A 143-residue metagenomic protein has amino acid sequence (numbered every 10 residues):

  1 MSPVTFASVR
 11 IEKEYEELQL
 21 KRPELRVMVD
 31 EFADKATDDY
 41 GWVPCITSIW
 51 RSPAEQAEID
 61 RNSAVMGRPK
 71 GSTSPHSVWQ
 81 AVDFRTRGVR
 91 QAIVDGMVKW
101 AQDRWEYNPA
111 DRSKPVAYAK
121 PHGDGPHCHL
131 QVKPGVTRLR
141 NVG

Functional and structural regions predicted by a protein language model:
M1-C45: Active-site acidic/histidine clusters and adjacent loop/turn architecture that either coordinate catalytic ions
M1-E17, R61-D83: Short, conserved helix/loop micro-motifs enriched in His/Cys and acidic residues
I11, I46-I49, I59, V89 (+2 more regions): Weak global preference for isoleucine
E16-Q19, I49-E58, K99-R104: N-terminal start-of-chain detector that recognizes signal peptides and the immediate post-cleavage beginning
M28-R68: Extended, low-complexity, intrinsically disordered C-terminal regulatory tails of eukaryotic serine/threonine kinases
K70-G143: Catalytic cores and adjacent binding grooves of peptidoglycan-active enzymes
